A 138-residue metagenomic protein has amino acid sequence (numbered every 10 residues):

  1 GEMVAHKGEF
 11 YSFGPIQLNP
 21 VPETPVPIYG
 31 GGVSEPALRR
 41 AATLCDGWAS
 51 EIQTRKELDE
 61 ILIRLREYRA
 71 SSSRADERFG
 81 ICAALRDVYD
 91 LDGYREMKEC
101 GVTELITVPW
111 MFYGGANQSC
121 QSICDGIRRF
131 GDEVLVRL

Functional and structural regions predicted by a protein language model:
G1-L138: Active-site-adjacent structural elements that line small-molecule/cofactor binding pockets in enzymes
